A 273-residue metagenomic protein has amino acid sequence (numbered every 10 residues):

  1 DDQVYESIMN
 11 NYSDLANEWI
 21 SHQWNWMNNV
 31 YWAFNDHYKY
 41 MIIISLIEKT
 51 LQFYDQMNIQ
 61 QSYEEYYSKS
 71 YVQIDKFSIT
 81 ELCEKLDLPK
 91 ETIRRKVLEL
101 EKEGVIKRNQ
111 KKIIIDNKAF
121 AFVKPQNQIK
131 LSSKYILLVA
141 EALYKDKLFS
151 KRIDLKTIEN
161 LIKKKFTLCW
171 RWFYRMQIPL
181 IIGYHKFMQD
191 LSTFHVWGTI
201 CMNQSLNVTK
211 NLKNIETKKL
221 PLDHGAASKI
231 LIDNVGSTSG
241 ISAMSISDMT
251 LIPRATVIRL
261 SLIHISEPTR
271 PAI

Functional and structural regions predicted by a protein language model:
D1-Y40, K145-G198: N-terminal leader segment of winged-helix/HTH proteins
K39-D75, T193-S239: Short helix->loop/beta-hairpin flanking segments within DNA-binding domains
Y66-E84, L100, S239-D248, H264: A short alpha-helical element within helix-turn-helix/winged-helix DNA-binding domains across DNA-binding proteins
L88-E99, I252-I263: Short amphipathic alpha-helical interaction segments
G104: Glycine-centered, phosphate/nucleic-acid-interacting loop/turn motifs that mediate DNA/RNA or nucleotide
K111-S132, R270: Short, cationic-aromatic polyanion-contact patches
F122-F149: Short, amphipathic alpha-helical interaction segments positioned at domain boundaries
I263, E267, P271-I273: Single conserved hydrophobic/aromatic residue that forms the stacking wall/gate of nucleotide- or nucleobase-binding
